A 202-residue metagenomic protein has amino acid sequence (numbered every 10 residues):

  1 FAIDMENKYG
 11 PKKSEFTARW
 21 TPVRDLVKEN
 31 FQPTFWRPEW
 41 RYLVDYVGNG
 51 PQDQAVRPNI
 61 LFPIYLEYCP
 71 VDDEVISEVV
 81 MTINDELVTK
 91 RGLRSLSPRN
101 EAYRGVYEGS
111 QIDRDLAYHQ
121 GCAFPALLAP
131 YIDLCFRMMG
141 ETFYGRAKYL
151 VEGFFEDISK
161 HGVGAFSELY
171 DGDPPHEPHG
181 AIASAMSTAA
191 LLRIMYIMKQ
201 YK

Functional and structural regions predicted by a protein language model:
A2-D25, E67-M81, C135-Y149, Y196-K202: Structural helix-adjacent loops and short alpha-helical linkers that scaffold large soluble proteins
L26-A126, E152-K202: Extended glycan-interaction surfaces of carbohydrate-active proteins
L128-G162: C-terminal hydrophobic structural anchor segments that stabilize assembly/packing rather than catalytic chemistry
